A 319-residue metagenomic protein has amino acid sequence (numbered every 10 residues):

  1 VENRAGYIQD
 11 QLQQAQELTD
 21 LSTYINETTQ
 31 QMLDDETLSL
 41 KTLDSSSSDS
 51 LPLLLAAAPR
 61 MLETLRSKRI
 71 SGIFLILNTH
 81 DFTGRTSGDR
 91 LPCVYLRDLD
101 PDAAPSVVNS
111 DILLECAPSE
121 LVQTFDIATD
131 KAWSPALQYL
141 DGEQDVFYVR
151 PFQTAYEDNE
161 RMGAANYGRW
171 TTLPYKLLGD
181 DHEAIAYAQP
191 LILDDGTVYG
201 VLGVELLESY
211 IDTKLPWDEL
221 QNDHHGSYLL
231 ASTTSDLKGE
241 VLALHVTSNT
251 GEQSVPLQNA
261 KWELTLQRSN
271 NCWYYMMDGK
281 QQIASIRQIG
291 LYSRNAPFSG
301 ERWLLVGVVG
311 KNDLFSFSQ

Functional and structural regions predicted by a protein language model:
V1-A57, R69-S71: Juxtamembrane extracytoplasmic/periplasmic/luminal helical "stalk" adjacent to the first N-terminal
Q9, E27, P59-K68, L178-G179 (+1 more regions): Short regulatory alpha-helical segment in sensory/regulatory domains of signaling proteins that mediates
A56-M61, T197, V201-S248: Solvent-exposed, extracytoplasmic
L62, R69-F82, H225-A231: Short, hydrophobic-rich beta-strand element in sensory/regulatory alpha-beta domains
G72-R85, V94-R97, T154-Y175, E301-W303 (+1 more regions): Tryptophan-centric aromatic hotspots in well-structured domains and transmembrane helices
L77-Q138, T233-D236, E240: GAF sensory/regulatory domain recognition with acknowledged cross-activation on helical regulatory dimers
C116-G203: Extracytoplasmic/periplasmic ligand-binding sensor regions of membrane-associated signaling proteins
D181-V204, E208, T250-Q319: Extracellular/periplasmic juxtamembrane segments that couple receptor/chemosensory ectodomains to their
